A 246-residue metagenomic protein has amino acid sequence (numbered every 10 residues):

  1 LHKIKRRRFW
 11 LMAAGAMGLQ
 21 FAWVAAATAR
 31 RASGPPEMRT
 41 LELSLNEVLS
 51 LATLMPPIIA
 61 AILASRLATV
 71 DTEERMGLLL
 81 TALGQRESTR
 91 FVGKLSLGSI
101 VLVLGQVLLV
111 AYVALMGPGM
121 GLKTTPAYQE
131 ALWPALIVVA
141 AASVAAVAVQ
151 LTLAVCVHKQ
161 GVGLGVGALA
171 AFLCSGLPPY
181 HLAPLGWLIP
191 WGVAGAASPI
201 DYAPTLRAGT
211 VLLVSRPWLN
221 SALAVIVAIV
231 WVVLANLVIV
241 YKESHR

Functional and structural regions predicted by a protein language model:
L1-H2, A68-T81, A148-C174: Cytoplasmic juxtamembrane interface segments
L1-W10: N-terminal Sec/SRP start-transfer signal
I4-K5, T81, V240-E243: Alpha-helix boundary recognition
F9-W10, G15-S65, V92-Q160, G209-L223: Secretory targeting signals
A14, T72, L177: Short, flexible helix/strand-to-coil boundary loops that buttress conserved ligand/catalytic motifs in alpha/beta
A27-L43, L164-R246: Terminal transmembrane helical anchor/hairpin motif
S65-S99: Helix-loop-helix units of permease transmembrane domains in multi-pass membrane transporters, especially ABC
T89-V113, L177-A197: Hydrophobic alpha-helical transmembrane segments of integral membrane proteins
